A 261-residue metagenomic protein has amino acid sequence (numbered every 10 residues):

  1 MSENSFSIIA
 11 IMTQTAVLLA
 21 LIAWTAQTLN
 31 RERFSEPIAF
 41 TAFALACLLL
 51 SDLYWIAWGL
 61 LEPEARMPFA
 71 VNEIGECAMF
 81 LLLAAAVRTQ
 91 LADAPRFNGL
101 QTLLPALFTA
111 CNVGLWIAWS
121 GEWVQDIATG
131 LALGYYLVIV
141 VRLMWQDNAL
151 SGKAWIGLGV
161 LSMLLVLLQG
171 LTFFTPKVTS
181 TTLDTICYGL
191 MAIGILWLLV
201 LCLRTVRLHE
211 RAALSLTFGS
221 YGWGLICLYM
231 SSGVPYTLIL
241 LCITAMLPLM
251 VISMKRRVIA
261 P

Functional and structural regions predicted by a protein language model:
N4-L21, F34-R142, G152-M163, T181-L196 (+1 more regions): Individual alpha-helical transmembrane segments in multi-pass integral membrane proteins
T25-E32, A86-P95, Q146, L201-T205: Transmembrane alpha-helical segments of multipass membrane enzymes and assembly factors that act on membrane-embedded
A26-L29, G114, Q169-F173: A near-ubiquitous, low-amplitude feature marking generic local secondary-structure context
V140-L143, S162-P261: C-terminal transmembrane-bundle signature of multipass membrane proteins, characterized by strong activation on
W145-G152, R207: A long, hydrophobic alpha-helical segment
